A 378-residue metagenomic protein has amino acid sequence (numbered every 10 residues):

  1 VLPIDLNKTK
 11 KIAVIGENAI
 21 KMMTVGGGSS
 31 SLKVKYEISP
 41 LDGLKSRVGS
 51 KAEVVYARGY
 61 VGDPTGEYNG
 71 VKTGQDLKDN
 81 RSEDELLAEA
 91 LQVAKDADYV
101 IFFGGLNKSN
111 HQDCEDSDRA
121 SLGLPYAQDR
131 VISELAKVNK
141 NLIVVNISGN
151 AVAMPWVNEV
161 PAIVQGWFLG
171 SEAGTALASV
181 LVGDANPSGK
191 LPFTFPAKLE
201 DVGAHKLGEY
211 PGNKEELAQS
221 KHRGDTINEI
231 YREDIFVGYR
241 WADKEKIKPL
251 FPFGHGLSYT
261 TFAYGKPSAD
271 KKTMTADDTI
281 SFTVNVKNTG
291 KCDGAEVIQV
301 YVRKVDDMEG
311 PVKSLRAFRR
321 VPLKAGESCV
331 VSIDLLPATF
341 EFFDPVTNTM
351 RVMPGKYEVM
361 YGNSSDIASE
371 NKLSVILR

Functional and structural regions predicted by a protein language model:
V1-V25, K33-L41, K45-S50, V55-Y60 (+6 more regions): Secreted, periplasmic, or luminal enzymes acting at the cell surface/secretory milieu
M23-G28, Q112-S117, V157, P311-S314 (+1 more regions): Short acidic, glycine/proline-rich loop/turn micro-motifs
A57-N69, T73-N139, V145-N158: Hydrophobic helix-and-loop "lid/oligomerization" segment in the mid-to-C-terminal part of catalytic domains
Y126, A276, A325, M353-P354: Surface-exposed loops/turns
T279-S281, S328-S332, E370-K372: Intrinsic-disorder/low-complexity, polar/charged segments enriched in Ser/Thr/Lys/Arg/Asp/Glu/Gln
M308-P345: Intrinsically disordered, low-complexity Pro/Gly/Ser/Thr-rich segments with frequent PxxP/GP/PP motifs and embedded
L336-R378: Terminal connector regions
